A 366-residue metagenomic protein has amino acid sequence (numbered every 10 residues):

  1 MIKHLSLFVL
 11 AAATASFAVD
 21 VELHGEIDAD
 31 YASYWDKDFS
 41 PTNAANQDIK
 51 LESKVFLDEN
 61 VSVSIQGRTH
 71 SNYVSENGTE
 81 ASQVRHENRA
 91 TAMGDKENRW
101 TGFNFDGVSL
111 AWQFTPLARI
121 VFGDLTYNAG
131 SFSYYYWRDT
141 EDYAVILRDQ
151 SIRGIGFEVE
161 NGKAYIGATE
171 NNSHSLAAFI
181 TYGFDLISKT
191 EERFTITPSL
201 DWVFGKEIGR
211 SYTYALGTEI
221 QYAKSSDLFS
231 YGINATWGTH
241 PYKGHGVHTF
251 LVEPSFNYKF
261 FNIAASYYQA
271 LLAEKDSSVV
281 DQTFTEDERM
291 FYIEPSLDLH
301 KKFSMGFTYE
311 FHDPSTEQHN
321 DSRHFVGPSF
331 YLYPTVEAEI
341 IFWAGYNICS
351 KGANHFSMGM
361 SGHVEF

Functional and structural regions predicted by a protein language model:
M1-D20, E191: Cleavable N-terminal export/targeting peptides
A18-V19, F56-S62, H70, T115-A118 (+7 more regions): Outer-membrane beta-barrel channels and translocator barrels
V21-A29, S62-I65, I120, E160-A164 (+9 more regions): Transmembrane beta-strands of outer-membrane beta-barrel proteins
V21-L23, N43-T195: Outer membrane beta-barrel
A29-W35, L57-E59, G67-Y73, D124-N128 (+10 more regions): Transmembrane beta-strands of outer-membrane beta-barrel pores
D30, L332, N354-F366: Outer-membrane beta-barrel "beta-signal"
P41-I49, T101-D106, R148-E160, H174-I180 (+7 more regions): Residues that define the transmembrane beta-barrel architecture of outer-membrane proteins
F184-W202, K206, R210-T316: Detector for outer-membrane/organellar transmembrane beta-barrel domains, recognizing the amphipathic beta-strand
